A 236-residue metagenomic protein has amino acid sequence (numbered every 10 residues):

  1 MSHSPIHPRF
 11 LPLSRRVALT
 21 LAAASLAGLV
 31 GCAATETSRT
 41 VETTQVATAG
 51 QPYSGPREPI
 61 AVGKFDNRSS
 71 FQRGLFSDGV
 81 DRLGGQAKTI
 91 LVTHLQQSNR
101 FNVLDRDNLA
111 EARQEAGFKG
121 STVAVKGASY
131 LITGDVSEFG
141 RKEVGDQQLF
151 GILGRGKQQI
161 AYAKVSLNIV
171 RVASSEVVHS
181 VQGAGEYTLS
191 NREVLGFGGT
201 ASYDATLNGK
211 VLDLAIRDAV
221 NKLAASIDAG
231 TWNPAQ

Functional and structural regions predicted by a protein language model:
S2-L21: Bacterial N-terminal signal peptides that target proteins for export
L26-L29: Bacterial Sec-type N-terminal signal peptides, specifically the leucine/valine-rich hydrophobic h-region
C32-V103, N108-A116, L189, L195-Q236: A structural "domain/chain start" motif
Y53-G55, G127, G156-I160: Short coil/turn motifs at beta-sheet boundaries
P59-D66, I90-H94, N102-L104, S129-S137 (+2 more regions): Soluble periplasmic/extracytoplasmic beta-strand elements of cell-envelope proteins
S70, R141, V177: Conserved protein kinase catalytic core
G84, T89-V92, Q96-F150, G154: Short, solvent-exposed, polar/charged sequence segments at loop or secondary-structure edges
L153-K164, V170-D218: Short secondary-structure boundary motifs at beta->alpha junctions and helix caps
